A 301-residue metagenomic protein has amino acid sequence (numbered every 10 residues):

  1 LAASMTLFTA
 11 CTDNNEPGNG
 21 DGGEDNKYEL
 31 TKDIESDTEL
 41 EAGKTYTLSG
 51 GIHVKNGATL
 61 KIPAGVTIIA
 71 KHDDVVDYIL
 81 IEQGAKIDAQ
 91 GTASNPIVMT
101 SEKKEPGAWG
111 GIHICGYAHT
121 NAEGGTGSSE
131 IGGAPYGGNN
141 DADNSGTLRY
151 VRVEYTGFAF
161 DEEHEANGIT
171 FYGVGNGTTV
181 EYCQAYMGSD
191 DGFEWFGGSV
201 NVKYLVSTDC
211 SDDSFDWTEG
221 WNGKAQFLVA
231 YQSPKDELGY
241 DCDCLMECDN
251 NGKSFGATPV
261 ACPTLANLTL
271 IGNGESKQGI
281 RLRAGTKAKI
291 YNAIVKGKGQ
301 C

Functional and structural regions predicted by a protein language model:
L1-S4: Sec-dependent N-terminal signal peptides
T6-A10: C-terminal motif of bacterial Sec signal peptides marking the signal peptidase cleavage site
T12-C301: Beta-strand/loop edge motif enriched in small/polar residues
